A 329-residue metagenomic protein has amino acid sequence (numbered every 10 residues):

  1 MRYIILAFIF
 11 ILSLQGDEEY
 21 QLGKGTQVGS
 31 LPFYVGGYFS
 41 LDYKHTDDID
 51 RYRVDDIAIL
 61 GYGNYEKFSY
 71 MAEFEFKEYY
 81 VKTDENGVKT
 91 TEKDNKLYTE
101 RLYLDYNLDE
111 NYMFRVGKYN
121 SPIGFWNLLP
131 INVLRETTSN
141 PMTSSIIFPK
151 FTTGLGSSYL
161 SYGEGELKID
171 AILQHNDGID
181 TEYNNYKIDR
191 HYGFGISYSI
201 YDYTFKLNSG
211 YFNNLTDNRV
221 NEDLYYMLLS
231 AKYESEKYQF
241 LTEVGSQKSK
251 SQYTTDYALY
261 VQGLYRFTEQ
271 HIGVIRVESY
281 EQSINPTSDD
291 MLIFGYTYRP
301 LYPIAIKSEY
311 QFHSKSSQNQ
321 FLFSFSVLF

Functional and structural regions predicted by a protein language model:
M1-Q21, V133: Cleavable N-terminal export/targeting peptides
Q21-D42, D48-N176, S197-Y201, V274: Outer membrane beta-barrel
L31, D50-I57, N95-E100, P149-T153 (+6 more regions): Residues that define the transmembrane beta-barrel architecture of outer-membrane proteins
V35-F39, A72, F114-V116, S157 (+10 more regions): Membrane-embedded beta-strand positions of outer-membrane beta-barrel proteins
Y38-K44, E75-K77, Y119-S121, I172-N176 (+7 more regions): Outer-membrane beta-barrel pore domains and translocons
Y43-D47, S69, E78-D84, P122-W126 (+8 more regions): Gram-negative outer-membrane beta-barrel proteins
E166, K187, F194-S283: Detector for outer-membrane/organellar transmembrane beta-barrel domains, recognizing the amphipathic beta-strand
Y298, P303, S317-F329: Outer-membrane beta-barrel "beta-signal"
